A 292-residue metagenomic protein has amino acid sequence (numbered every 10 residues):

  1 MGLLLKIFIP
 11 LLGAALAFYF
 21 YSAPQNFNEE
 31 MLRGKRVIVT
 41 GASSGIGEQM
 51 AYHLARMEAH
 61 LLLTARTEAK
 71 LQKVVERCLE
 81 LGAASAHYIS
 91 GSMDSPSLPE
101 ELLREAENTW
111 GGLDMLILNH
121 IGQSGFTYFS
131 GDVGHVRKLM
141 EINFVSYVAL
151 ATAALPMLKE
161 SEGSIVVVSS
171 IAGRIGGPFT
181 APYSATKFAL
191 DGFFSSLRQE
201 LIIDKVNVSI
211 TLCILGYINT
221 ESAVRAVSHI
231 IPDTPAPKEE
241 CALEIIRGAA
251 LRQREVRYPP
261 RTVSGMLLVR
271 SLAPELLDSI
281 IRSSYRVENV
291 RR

Functional and structural regions predicted by a protein language model:
R36, S43-S44: Conserved glycine-rich cofactor-binding loop
M57-K73: Conserved glycine-rich Rossmann-like NAD(P)H-binding loop of the short-chain dehydrogenase/reductase
L79-S97: Rossmann-fold cofactor-recognition segment
R104, N108, G122-R137, F179: Conserved mid-core segment of classical short-chain dehydrogenase/reductases
A151, T186: Active-site helix of classical SDR
S170: Residue(s) in the substrate-gating loop at a strand-loop-helix junction that position the organic substrate next
Q199-R261: SDR active-site lid
